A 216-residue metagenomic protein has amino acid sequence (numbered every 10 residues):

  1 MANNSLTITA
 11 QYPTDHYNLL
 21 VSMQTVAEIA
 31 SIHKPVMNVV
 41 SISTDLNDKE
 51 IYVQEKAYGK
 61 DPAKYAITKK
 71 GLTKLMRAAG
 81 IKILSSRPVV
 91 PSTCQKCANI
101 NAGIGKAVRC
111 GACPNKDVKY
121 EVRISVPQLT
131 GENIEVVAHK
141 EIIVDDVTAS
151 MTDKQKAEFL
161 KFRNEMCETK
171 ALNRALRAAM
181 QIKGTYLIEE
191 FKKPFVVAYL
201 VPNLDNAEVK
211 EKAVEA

Functional and structural regions predicted by a protein language model:
M1-A216: Polyanion-binding surfaces on beta-sheet-dominated domains and ring/shell assemblies
